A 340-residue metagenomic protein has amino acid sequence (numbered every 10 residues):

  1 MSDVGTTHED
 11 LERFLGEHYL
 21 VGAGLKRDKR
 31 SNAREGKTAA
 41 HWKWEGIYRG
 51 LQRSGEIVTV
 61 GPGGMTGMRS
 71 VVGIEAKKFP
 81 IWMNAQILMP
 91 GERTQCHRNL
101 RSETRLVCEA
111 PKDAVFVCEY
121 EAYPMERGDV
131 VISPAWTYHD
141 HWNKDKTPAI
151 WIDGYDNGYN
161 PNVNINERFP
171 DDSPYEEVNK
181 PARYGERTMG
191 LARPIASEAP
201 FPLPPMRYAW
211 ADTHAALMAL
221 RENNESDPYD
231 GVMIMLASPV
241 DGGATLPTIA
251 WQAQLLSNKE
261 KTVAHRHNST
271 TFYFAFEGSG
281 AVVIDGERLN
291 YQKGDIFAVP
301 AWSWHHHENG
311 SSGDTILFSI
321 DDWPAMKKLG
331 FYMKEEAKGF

Functional and structural regions predicted by a protein language model:
M1-F79, D171, E176-T248, M333-E336: A short, N-terminal "cap"/entry segment at the start of jelly-roll beta-barrel domains of the cupin/DSBH fold
S2-K37, V240-G242, P247, N258 (+2 more regions): C-terminal functional regions that serve as terminal interaction/effector modules
G64-V71, M83-N99, M233-V240, A250-R266 (+1 more regions): Conserved short histidine dyad/triad with adjacent acidic residue
I81-N84, E121, Q252, G313: Core residues of folded domains in eukaryotic genome-function proteins
N84-Q86, L106, I152, Q252-Q254 (+2 more regions): Conserved hydrophobic/aromatic positions in well-ordered beta-strands
M89, E109, C118, P124-K146 (+4 more regions): Conserved metal-binding segment of the jelly-roll/cupin
R93-R127, P134-T137, R266-K293, E308 (+1 more regions): A short beta-strand-loop-beta hairpin characteristic of the jelly-roll/cupin
A135-M189: Contiguous mid-protein beta-loop-alpha structural module that forms a pocket-lining wall or clamp of enzyme active
